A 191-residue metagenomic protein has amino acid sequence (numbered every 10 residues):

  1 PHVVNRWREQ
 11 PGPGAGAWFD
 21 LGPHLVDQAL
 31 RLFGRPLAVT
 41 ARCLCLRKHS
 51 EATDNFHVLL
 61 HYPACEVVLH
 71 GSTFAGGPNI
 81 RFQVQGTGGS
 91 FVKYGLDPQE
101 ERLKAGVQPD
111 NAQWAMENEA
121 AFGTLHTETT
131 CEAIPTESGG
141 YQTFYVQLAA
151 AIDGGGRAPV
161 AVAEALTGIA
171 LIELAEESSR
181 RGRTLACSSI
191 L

Functional and structural regions predicted by a protein language model:
P1-H49, H57, G182: Predominantly a Rossmann-like dinucleotide-binding segment in NAD(P)-dependent oxidoreductases
P23, H70-P78: Glycine-rich phosphate/pyrophosphate-binding beta-alpha loops
L25-V26, Y141-V146, I172: A general structural signal for well-ordered alpha-helical segments in protein cores
R35, P63-E66, P78, G89-S90 (+3 more regions): Short acidic/polar mixed-charge low-complexity motifs
V39-R42, H70, S188: Solvent-exposed beta-strand sheet faces enriched in polar/charged residues
V58-A64, V84-G86: Active-site beta-strand termini and strand-to-loop segments that position acidic
Q83-P159, L191: C-terminal glycine/acidic-rich active-site capping loop/insertion
Q147-L191: C-terminal helix-rich "cap/oligomerization" subdomain common to oxidoreductases
